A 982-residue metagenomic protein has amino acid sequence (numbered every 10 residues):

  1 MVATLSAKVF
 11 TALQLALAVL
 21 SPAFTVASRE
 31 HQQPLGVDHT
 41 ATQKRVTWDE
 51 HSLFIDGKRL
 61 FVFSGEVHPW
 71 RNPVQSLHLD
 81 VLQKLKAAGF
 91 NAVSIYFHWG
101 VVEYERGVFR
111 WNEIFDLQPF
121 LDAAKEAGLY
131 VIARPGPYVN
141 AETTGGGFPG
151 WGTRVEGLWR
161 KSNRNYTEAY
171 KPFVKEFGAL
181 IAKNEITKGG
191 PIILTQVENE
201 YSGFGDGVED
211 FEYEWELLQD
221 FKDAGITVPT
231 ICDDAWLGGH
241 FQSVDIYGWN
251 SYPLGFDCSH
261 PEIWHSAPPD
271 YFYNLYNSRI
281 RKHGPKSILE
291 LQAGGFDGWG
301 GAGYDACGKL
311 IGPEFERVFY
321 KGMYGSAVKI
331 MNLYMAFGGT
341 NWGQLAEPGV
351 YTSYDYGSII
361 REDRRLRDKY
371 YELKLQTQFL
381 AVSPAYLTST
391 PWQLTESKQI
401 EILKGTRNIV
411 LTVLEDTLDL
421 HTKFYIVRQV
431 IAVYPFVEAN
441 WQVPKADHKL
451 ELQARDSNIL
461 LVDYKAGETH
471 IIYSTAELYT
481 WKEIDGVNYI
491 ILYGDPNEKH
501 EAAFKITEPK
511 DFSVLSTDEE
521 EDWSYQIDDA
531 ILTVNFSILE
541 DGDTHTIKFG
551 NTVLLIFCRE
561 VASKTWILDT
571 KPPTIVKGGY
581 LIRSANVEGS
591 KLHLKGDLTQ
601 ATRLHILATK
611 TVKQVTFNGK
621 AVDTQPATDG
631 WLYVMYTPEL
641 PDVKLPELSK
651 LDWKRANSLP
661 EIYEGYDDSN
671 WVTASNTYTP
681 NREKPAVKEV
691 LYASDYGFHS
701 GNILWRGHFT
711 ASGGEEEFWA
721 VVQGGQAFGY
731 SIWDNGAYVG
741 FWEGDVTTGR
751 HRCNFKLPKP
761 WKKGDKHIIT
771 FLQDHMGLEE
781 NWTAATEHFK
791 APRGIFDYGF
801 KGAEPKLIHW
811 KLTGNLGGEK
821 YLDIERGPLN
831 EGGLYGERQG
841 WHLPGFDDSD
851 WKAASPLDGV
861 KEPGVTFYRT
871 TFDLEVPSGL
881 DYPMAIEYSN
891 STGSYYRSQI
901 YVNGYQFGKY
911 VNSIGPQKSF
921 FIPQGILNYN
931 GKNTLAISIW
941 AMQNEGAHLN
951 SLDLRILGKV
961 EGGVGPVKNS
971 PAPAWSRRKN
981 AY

Functional and structural regions predicted by a protein language model:
M1-A27: Fungal secretory targeting signals
F24-A92: N-terminal carbohydrate-binding accessory modules
F61-V74, H98-L117, T153-P172, P191 (+6 more regions): The substrate-binding groove and active-site-proximal loops of carbohydrate-active enzymes, especially glycoside
L77-G146, L218-D223: Aromatic-lined substrate-binding rim segments of carbohydrate-active enzymes
G107-F115, E126, P137-R164, E168 (+7 more regions): Aromatic- and acidic-residue-enriched segments that line the glycan-binding/catalytic groove of carbohydrate-active
L129, L218-P229, F256-G349, D419: Catalytic-core region of carbohydrate-active enzymes that cleave or remodel glycosidic bonds
N165-F241: Active-site neighborhood of glycoside hydrolase catalytic domains
Y370-N930, T934, W940-Y982: Non-catalytic C-terminal accessory domains or segments of carbohydrate-active enzymes
